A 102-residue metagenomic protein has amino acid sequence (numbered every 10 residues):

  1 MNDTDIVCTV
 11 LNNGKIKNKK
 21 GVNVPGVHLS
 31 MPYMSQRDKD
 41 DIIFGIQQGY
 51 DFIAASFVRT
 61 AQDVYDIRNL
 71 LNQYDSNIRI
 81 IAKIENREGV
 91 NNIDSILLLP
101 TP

Functional and structural regions predicted by a protein language model:
M1-P102: Non-catalytic helical/linker scaffolds that mediate oligomerization, partner binding, and domain coupling around large
